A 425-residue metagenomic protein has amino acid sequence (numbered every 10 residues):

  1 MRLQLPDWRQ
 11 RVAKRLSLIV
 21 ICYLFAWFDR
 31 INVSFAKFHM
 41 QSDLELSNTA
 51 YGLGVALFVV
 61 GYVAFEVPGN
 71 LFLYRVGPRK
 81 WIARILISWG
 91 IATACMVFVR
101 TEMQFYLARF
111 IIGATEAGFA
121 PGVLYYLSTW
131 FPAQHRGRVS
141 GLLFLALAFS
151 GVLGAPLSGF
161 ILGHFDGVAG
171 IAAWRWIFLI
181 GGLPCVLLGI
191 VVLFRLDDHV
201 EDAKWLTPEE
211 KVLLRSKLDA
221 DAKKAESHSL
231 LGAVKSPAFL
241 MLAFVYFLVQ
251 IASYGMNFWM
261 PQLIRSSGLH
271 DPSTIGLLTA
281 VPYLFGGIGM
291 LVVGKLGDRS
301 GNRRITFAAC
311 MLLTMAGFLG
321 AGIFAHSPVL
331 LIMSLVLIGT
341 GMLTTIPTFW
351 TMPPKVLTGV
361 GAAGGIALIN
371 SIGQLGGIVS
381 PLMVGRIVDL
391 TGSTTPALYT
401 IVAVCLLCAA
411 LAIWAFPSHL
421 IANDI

Functional and structural regions predicted by a protein language model:
K14-N48, A64, G154-S158, M256-P261 (+1 more regions): Extracytoplasmic
V33-S34, G232-V293, I346, W350 (+1 more regions): Extracytoplasmic gate region of multi-pass secondary transporters
E45, G77, F98-Q104, T115 (+4 more regions): Helix-breaking motifs and short loop linkers at transmembrane-helix boundaries and internal kinks in secondary membrane
A64-M103: Conserved MFS/SLC helix-loop-helix module at the cytosolic interface between two early adjacent transmembrane helices
F65-P78, G289-N302, V388-D389: Helix-to-loop junctions at the C-terminal end of transmembrane segments in multipass secondary transporters
A108-L145: Cytoplasmic helix-loop-helix junction between adjacent transmembrane helices in 12-TM secondary transporters
R138-L162, P184-C185, N370-S380: Glycine-rich segments within core transmembrane alpha-helices of 12-TM secondary carriers
N302-M352: C-terminal transmembrane helical hairpin of 12-TM major facilitator-type secondary transporters
